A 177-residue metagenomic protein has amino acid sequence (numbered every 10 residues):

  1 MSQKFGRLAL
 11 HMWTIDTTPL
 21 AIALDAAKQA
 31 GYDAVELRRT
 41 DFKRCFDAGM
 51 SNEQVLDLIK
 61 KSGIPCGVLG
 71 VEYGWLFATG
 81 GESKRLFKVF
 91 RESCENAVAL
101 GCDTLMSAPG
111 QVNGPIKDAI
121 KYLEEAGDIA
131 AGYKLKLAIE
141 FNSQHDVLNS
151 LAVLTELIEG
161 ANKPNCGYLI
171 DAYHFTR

Functional and structural regions predicted by a protein language model:
M1-D103, A131, K163, G167: N-terminal pre-domain/capping segments
R7, A34-V35, L69, E125-R177: Acidic/histidine-rich catalytic cores of soluble enzymes
T14-D16, R39-D41, E72-W75, P109-N113 (+2 more regions): Active-site-proximal loop/turn and secondary-structure-junction residues that shape catalytic pockets, frequently
F46-D47, A78-T79, I116-K117, L148-S150: Short Asp/Glu-rich motifs
F46-E53, G114-L123: Active-site-adjacent beta->alpha loops and helix N-cap segments on the catalytic face of soluble alpha/beta enzymes
A97-P115, Y133-S143: Active-site groove signature of glycoside hydrolases
